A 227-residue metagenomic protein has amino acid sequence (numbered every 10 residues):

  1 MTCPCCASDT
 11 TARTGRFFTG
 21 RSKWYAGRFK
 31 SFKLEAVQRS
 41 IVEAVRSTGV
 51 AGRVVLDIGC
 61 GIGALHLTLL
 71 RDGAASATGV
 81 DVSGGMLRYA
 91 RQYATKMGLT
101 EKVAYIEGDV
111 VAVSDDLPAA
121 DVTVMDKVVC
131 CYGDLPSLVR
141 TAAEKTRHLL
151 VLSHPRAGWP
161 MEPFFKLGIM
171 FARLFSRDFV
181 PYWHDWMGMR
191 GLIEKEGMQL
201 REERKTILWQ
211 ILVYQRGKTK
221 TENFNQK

Functional and structural regions predicted by a protein language model:
M1-T48: Conserved class I S-adenosyl-L-methionine
G59-I62: Class I SAM-dependent methyltransferase "Motif I" SAM/SAH-binding loop
A64-T100, A104-E107: Class I SAM-dependent methyltransferase SAM/SAH-binding core
G108-A112: Conserved SAM/SAH-binding loop
V122-D134: A short SAM/SAH-binding and catalytic strip from SAM-dependent methyltransferases
S137-H148: A short glycine-rich, Lys/Arg-flanked "PGG" loop and its adjoining helix->strand segment in the class I
R147-R156: Conserved beta-strand signature within the Rossmann-like core of class I S-adenosyl-L-methionine
F179-G197: Short alpha-helix
